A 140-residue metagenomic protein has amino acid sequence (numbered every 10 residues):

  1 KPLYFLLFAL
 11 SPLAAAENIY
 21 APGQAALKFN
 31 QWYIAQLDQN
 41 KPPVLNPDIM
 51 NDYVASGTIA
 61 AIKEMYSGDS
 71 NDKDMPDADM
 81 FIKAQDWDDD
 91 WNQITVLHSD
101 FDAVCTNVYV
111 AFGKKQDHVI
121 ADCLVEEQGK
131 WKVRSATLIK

Functional and structural regions predicted by a protein language model:
K1-L7: Sec-dependent signal peptide recognition, specifically the positively charged N-region followed immediately by
L7-A16: Hydrophobic h-region of N-terminal signal peptides that target proteins for export in Gram-negative bacteria
E17, V54-K114: Surface-exposed, charged secondary-structure patches
I19-Q24, V44, K114-H118: Soluble non-cytosolic domains of exported or imported proteins
Y20-D38: Short, aromatic-enriched amphipathic alpha-helices that serve as compact interaction elements
I34-D38, P42-S67: Short, solvent-exposed secondary-structure junction/capping segments
D117-K140: Short beta-strand edge/turn micro-motifs at domain boundaries
